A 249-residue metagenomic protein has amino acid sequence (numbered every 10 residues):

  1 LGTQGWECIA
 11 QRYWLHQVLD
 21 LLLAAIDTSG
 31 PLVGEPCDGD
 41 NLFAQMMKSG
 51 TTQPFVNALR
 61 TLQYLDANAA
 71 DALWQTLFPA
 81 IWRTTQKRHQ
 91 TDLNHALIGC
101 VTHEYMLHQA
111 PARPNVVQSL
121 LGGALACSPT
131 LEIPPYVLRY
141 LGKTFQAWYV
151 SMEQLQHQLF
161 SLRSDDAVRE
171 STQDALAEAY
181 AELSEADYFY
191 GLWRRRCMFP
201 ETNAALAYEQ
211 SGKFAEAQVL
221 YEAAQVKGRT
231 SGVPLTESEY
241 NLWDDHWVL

Functional and structural regions predicted by a protein language model:
L1-L249: Eukaryotic intrinsically disordered, low-complexity segments enriched for acidic and Ser/Thr/Pro residues that serve as
